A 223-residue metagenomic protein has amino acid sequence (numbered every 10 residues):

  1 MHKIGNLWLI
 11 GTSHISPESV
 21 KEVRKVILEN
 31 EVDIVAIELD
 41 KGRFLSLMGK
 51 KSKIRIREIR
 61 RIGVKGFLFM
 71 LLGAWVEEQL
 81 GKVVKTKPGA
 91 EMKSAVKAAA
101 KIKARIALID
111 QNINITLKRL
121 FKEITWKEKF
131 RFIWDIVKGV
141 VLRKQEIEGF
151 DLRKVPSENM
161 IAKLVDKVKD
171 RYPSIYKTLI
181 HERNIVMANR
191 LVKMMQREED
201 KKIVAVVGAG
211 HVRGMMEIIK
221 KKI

Functional and structural regions predicted by a protein language model:
M1-I223: Compositional signal for N-terminal targeting/processing segments
